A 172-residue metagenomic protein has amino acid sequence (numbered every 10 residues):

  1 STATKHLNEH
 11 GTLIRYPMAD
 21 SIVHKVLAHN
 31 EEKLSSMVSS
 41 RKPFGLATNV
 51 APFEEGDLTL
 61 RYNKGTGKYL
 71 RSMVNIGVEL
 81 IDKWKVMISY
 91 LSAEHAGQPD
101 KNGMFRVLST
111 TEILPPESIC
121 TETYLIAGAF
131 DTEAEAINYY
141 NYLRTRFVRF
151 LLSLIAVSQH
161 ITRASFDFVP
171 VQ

Functional and structural regions predicted by a protein language model:
S1-Q172: C-terminal substrate-recognition regions of SAM-dependent nucleic acid methyltransferases
